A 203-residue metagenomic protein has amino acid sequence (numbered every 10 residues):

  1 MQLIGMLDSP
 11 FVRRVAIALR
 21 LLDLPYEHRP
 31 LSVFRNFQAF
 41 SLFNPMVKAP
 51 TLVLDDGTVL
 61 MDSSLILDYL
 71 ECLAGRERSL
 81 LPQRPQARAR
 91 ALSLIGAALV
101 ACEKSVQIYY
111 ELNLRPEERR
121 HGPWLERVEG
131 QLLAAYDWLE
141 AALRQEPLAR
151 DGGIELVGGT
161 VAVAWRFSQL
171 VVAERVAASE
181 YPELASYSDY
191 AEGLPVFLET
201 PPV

Functional and structural regions predicted by a protein language model:
M1-G122: GST-like domain detector, emphasizing the conserved glutathione-binding G-site in the N-terminal thioredoxin-like
A16, R20, E140, Q169 (+1 more regions): Class I S-adenosyl-L-methionine
L52, S64, L132-A135, L139-E140 (+1 more regions): Aromatic-glycine hotspot motif
L67, E71, L92-I95, Y136 (+2 more regions): Non-transmembrane alpha-helical segments in soluble domains of secreted/periplasmic/extracellular proteins
A98-S186: GST-like fold's C-terminal all-alpha helical module
Y110, P201-V203: Short coil/turn segments at secondary-structure boundaries
S179-T200: C-terminal end-helix/capping segment
